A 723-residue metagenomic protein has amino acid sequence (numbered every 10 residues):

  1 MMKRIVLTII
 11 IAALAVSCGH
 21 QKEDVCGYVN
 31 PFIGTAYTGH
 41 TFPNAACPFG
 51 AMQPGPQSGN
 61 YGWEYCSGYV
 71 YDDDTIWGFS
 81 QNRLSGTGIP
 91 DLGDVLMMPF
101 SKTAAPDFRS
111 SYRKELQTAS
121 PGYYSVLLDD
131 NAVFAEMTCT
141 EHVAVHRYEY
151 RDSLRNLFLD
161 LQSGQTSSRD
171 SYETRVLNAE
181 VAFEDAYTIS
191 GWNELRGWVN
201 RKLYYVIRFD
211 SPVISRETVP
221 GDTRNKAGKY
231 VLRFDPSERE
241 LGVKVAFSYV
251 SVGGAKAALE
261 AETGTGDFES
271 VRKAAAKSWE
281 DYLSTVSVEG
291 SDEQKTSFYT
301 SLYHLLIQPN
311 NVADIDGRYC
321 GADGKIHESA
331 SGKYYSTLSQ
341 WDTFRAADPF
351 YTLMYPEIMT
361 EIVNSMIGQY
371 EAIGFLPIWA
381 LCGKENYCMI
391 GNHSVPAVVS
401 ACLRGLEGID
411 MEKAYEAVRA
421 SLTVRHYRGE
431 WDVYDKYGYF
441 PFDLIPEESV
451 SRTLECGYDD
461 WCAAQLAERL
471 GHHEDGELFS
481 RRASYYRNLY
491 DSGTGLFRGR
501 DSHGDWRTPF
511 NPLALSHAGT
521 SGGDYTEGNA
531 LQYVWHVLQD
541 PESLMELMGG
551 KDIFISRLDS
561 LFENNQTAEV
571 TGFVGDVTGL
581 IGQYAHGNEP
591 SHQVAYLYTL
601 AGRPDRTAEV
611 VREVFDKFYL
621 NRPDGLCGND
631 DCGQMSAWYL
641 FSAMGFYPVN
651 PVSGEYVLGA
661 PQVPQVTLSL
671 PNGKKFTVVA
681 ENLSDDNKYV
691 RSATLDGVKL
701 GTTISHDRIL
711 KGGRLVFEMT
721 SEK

Functional and structural regions predicted by a protein language model:
K3-I9: Sec-dependent signal peptide recognition, specifically the positively charged N-region followed immediately by
A12-A13: Repetitive helical segments and hydrophobic/amphipathic motifs
V16-S17: C-terminal motif of bacterial Sec signal peptides marking the signal peptidase cleavage site
Q21-D348, T352-P396, C402-L454, C462 (+10 more regions): Accessory carbohydrate-recognition regions in carbohydrate-active enzymes
D459: ATP-dependent phospho-/nucleotidyl transfer catalytic cores
Y689: Extracellular attachment/recognition segments
